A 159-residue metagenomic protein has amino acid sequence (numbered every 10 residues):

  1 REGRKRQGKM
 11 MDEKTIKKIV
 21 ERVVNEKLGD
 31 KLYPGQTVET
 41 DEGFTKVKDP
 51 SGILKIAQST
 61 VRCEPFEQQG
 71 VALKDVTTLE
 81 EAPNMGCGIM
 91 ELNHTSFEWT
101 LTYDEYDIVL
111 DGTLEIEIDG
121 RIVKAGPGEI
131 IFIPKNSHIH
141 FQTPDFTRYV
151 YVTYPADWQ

Functional and structural regions predicted by a protein language model:
R1-M10: Short, Lys/Arg-enriched N-terminal segments with co-localized hydrophobic residues within the first ~10-30 amino acids
M11-N25: Eukaryotic intrinsically disordered, low-complexity regions enriched in proline/serine/threonine/glycine
E21-G86: A short, N-terminal "cap"/entry segment at the start of jelly-roll beta-barrel domains of the cupin/DSBH fold
V71-L101, K135, D157-W158: Conserved short histidine dyad/triad with adjacent acidic residue
E91-L92, T100-I116: Short, conserved beta-strand element in jelly-roll/cupin
D119-K135: Short acidic-glycine-tyrosine-enriched beta hairpin
K135-W158: Ligand-binding loop in jelly-roll beta-barrel domains
